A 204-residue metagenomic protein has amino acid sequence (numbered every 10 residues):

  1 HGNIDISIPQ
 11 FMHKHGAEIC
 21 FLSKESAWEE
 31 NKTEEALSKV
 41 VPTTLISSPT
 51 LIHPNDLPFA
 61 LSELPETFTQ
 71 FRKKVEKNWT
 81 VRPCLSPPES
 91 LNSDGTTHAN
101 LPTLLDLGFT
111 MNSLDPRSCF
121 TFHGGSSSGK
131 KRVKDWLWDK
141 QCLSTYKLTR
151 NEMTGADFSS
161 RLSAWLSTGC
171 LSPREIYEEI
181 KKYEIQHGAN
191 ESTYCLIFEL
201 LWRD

Functional and structural regions predicted by a protein language model:
H1: Glycine-rich phosphate-binding "P-loop"
I4-H123: Beta-rich, aromatic/charged-enriched effector core domains that present basic-aromatic interfaces for binding
Q70-D204: Glycine/tryptophan-enriched, flexible segments
